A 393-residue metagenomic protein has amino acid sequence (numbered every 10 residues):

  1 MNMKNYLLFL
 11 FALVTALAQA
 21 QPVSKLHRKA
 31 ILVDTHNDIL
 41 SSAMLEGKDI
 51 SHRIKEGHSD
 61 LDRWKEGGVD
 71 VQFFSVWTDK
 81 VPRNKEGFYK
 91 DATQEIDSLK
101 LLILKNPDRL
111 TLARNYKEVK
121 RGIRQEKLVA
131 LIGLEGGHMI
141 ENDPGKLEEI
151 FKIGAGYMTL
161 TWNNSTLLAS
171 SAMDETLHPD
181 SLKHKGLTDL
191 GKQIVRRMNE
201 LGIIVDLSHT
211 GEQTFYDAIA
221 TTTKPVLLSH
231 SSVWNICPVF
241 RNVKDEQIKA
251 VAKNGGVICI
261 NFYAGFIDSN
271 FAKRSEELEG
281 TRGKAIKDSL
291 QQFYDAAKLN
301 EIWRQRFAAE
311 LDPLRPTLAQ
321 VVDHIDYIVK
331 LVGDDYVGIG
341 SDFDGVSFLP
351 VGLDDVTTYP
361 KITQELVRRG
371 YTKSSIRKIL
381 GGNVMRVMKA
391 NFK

Functional and structural regions predicted by a protein language model:
M1-K25: Bacterial Sec-dependent N-terminal signal peptides
Q21-S181, P238-K393: N-terminal hydrophobic targeting/anchoring segments and the immediately downstream early-domain regions of hydrolases
D143-L147, A172-M173, G211-T222: Distinct, well-ordered alpha-helical segments
E148-F151, A155-T159, P179-V195, P225-I236: Acidic, His- and aromatic-enriched active-site or binding-groove loops in soluble protein domains that engage sugars
T161, L207-S208: Active-site-adjacent beta-strand anchor residues
Q193-L207, Q213-T214, Q247-K253: Substrate-binding cleft of carbohydrate-active enzyme catalytic domains
T210, S231-S232, N261-A264: Histidine- and/or cysteine-centered catalytic micro-motif in compact active-site loops
E212, A220-W234, V239-G255: Acidic, glycine-rich loop-and-beta core segments that form the ion-binding/anion-interacting portion of active sites
